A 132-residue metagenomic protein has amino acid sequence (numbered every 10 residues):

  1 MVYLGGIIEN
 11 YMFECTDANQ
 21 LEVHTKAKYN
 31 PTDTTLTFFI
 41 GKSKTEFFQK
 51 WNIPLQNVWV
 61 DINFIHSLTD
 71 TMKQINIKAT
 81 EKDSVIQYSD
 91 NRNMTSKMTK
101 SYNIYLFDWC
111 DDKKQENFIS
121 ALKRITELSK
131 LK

Functional and structural regions predicted by a protein language model:
M1-T37: Anionic N-terminal interaction surfaces
Y3, Y11, Y29, F39 (+3 more regions): Sequence-level detector for tyrosine residue identity
Y3-G6, N10, T34, K50 (+3 more regions): An extracellular/secretory-lumen and virion-surface interaction module
G5, N10-Y11, N19, K42 (+1 more regions): Ser/Thr-rich, low-complexity intrinsically disordered terminal regions
T25-A27, W51, N57-V58, F107: Hydrophobic/aromatic beta-strand elements that line small-molecule binding cavities or substrate pockets in beta-rich
D33-M72: Phosphoinositide-binding peripheral membrane targeting modules
V60-K132: Acidic, Ser/Thr- and proline-rich intrinsically disordered linker/docking segments of eukaryotic scaffolds
